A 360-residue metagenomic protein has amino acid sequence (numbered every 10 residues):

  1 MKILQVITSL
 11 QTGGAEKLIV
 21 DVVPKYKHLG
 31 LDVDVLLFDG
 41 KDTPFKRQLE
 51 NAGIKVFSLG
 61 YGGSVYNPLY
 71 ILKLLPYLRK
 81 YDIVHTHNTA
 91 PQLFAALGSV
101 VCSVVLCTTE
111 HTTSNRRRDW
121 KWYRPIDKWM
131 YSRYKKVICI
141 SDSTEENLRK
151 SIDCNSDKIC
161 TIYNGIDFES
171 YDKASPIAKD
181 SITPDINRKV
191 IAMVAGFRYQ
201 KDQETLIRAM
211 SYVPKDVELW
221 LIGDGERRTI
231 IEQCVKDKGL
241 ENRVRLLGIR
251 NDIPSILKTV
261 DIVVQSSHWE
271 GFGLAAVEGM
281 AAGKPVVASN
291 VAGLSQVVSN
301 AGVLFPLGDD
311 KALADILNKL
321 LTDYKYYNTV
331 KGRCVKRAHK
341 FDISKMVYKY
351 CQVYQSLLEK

Functional and structural regions predicted by a protein language model:
Q5-V65, R227: N-terminal strand-loop element at the rim of the active site of nucleotide-sugar-dependent glycosyltransferases
G13-P24, K189, M193-Y212, E226-E232 (+1 more regions): A conserved mid-protein helix/loop that constitutes part of the nucleotide-sugar donor-binding site
G30-D34, D185-R188, Q203-R245, T322-K325 (+1 more regions): A conserved nucleotide-sugar
L37, P285-A288: Short hydrophobic beta-strand element within catalytic cores of glycosyltransferases and related nucleotide-activated
G63-V65, L69, E146-S151, S156-K158 (+2 more regions): Acidic anion/phosphate-binding donor-loop and adjacent secondary structure in glycosyltransferase catalytic cores
T86-F94, E110: Short His-centered aromatic/hydrophobic patch
I249, H268: Aromatic "clamp/platform" in nucleotide-sugar-dependent glycosyltransferases that forms part of the donor/acceptor
V303-D310, K319-Y324: Conserved acidic donor-binding segment of nucleotide-sugar-dependent glycosyltransferases
